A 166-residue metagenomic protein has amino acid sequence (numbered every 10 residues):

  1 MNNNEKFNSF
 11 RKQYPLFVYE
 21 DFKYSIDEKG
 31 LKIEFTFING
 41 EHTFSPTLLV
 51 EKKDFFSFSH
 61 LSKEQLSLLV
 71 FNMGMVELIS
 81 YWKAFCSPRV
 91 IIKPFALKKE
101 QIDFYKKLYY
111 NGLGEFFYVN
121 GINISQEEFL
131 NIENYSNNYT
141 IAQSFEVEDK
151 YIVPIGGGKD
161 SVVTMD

Functional and structural regions predicted by a protein language model:
M1-K150, D166: RNA-binding accessory domains that recognize and position tRNA/RNA substrates
I152-K159: Short, glycine-rich nucleotide/cofactor-binding loops
D160-D166: Histidine-anchored nucleotide/phosphate-binding helix
